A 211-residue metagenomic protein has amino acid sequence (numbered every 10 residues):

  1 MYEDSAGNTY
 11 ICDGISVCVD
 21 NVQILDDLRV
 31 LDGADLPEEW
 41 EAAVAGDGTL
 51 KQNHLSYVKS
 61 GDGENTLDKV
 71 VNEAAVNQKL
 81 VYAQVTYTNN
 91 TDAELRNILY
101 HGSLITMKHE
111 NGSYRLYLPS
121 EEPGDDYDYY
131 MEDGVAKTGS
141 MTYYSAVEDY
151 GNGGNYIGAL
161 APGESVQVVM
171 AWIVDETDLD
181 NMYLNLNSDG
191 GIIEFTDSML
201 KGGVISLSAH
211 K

Functional and structural regions predicted by a protein language model:
M1-K211: Conserved functional micro-motifs across diverse proteins
